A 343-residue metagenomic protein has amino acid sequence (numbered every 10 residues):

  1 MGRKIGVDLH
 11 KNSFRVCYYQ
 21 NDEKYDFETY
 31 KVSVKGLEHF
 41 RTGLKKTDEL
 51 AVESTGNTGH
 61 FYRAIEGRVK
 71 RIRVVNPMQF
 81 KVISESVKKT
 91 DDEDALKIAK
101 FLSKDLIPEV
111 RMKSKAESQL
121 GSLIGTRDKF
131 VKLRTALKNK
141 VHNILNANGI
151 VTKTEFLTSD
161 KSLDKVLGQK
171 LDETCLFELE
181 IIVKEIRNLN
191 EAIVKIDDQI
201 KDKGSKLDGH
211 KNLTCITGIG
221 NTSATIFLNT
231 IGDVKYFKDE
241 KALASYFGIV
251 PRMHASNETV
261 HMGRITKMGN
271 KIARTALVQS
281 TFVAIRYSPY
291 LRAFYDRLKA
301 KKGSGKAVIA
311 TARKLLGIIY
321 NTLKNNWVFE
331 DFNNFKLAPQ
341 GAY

Functional and structural regions predicted by a protein language model:
G2-Y19, I98: Gly/Thr-rich phosphate-binding beta-strand-loop-beta motif of the actin/hexokinase/Hsp70
R15-K35: Short glycine-rich, Thr/Ser-proximal phosphate-binding strand/loop in the N-terminal lobe of ATP-dependent enzymes
S33-E49: Short, basic/hydrophobic alpha-helical segments
V74-R111, S118, T259-M268: Short alpha-helix plus adjacent loop in nuclease-associated cores
A99-S122, D160-E173: A short, charged helix-loop
G125-H210: Glycine-rich, often acidic, oxyanion-interacting loops/wings at catalytic, nucleic-acid, or phospho-protein interfaces
N212-C215, N221, T225-A300, S304 (+2 more regions): Phosphate-backbone recognition surface of nucleic-acid-processing proteins
E258, F294-Y343: Low-complexity, acidic/Ser/Thr- and charged residue-rich accessory regions of DNA metabolism proteins
